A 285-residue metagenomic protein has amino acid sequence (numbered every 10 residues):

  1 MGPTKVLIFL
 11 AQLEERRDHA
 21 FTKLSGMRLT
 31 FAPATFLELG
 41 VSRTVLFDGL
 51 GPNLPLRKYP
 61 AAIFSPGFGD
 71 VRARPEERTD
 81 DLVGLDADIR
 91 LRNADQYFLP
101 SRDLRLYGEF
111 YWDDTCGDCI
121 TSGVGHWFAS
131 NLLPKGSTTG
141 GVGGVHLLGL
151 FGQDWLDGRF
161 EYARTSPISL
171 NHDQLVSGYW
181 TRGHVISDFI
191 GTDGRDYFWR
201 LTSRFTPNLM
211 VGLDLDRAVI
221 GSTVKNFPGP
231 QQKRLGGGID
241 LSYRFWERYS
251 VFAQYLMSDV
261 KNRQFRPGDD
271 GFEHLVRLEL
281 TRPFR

Functional and structural regions predicted by a protein language model:
M1-H184, G191-Y197, R204, L209-V211 (+1 more regions): Signature for the C-terminal beta-barrel architecture of outer-membrane proteins
L29, Y243, R248, F252-Y255 (+1 more regions): Outer-membrane beta-barrel "beta-signal"
Q231, V260-R263, G268-E273, R277-E279: C-terminal transmembrane beta-barrel domains of outer membrane proteins
R234-Q264: C-terminal structured domain segments
